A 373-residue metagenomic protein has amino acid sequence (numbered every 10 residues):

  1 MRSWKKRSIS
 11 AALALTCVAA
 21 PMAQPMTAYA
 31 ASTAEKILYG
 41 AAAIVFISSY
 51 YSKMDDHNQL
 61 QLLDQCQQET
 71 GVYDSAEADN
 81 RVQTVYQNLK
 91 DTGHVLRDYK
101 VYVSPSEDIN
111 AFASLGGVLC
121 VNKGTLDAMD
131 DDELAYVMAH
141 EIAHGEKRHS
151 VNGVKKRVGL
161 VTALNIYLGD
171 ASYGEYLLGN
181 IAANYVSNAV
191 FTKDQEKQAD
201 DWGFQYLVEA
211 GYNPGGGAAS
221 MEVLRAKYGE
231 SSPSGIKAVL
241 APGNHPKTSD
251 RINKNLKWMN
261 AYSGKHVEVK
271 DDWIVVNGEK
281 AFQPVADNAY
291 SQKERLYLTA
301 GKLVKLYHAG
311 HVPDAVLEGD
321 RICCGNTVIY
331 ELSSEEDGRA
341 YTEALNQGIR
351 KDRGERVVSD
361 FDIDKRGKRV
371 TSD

Functional and structural regions predicted by a protein language model:
M1-R7: Positively charged n-region of N-terminal signal peptides that target proteins for export
R7-S10, Y29-L60, D91-L96, Y102 (+6 more regions): C-terminal capping/extension segments of zinc metalloprotease domains
I9-C17: Hydrophobic helical h-region of N-terminal Sec-dependent signal peptides in bacterial secretory/periplasmic proteins
V18-T27: C-terminal segment of classical bacterial N-terminal signal peptides
A30-G159, E209-A210, E230-G235: Peri-catalytic and regulatory segments of divalent metal-dependent proteins
Y136-G145, Y173-T192: Catalytic-site beta-strand/loop segments enriched in glycine and acidic/polar residues
H149-I181, M221: Post-HEXXH active-site segment of zinc metalloproteases
D314-S334, D360-G367: Short glycine/threonine-rich beta-strand-turn micro-motifs
